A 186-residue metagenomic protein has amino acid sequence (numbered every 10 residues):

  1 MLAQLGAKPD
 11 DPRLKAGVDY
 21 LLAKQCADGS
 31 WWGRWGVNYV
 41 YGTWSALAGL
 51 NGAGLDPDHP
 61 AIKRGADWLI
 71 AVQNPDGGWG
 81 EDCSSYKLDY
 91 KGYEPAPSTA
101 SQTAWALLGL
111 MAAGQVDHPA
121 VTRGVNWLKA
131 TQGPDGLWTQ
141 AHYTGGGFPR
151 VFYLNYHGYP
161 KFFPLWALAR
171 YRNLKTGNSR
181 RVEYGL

Functional and structural regions predicted by a protein language model:
M1-D19, A23-S179, Y184-L186: An alpha-helical repeat/solenoid feature that recognizes helix-turn-helix modules
